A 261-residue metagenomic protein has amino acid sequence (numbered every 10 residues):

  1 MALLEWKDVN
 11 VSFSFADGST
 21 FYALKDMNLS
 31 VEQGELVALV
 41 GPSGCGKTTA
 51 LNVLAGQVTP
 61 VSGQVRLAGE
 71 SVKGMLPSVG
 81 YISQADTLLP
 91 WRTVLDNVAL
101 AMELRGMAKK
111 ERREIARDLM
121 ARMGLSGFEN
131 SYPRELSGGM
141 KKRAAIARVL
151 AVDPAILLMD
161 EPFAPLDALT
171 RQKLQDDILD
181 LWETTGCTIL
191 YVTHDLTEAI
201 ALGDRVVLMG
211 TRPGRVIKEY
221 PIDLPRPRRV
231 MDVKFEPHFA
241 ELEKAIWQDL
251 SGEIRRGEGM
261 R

Functional and structural regions predicted by a protein language model:
V40-P42: The feature captures the beta-strand-to-loop junction immediately N-terminal to the Walker
A55: Helix-to-loop junction immediately C-terminal to a conserved catalytic motif
G63-G74, I115: Conserved ABC transporter NBD signature motif
R92-A99: Short coil-to-helix segment of the ABC ATPase nucleotide-binding domain corresponding to the Q-loop/switch region
A99, E103, K110-F128, D180: Conserved ABC ATPase "signature" region
S131-R134, V152: Conserved signature/switch motifs of ABC ATPase nucleotide-binding domains
I146: Hydrophobic anchor residue at the start of the ABC signature
L157-D160: Catalytic Walker B motif of ABC-type/P-loop ATPase nucleotide-binding domains
